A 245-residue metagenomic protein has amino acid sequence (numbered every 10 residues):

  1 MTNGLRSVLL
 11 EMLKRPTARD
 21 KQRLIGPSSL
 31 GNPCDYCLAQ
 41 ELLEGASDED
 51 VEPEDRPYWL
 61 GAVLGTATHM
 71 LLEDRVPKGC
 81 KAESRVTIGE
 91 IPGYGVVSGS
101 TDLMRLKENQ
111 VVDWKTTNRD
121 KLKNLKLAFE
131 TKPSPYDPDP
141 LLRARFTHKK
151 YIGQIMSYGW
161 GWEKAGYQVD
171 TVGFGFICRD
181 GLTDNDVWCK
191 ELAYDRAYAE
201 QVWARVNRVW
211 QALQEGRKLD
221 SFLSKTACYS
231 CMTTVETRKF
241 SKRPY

Functional and structural regions predicted by a protein language model:
M1-V111, N118-S134: Metal-dependent nuclease catalytic cores that hydrolyze phosphodiester bonds in DNA/RNA, characterized by
T2-G4, R145-H148, W160-Y245: Metal-dependent nuclease catalytic regions and adjoining charged, substrate-binding loops involved in nucleic-acid end
P53-W59, S134-H148, K190-D195: Short histidine-centered catalytic/ligand-binding loop motif
L60-L64, T68, K150, Q154 (+1 more regions): Soluble or luminal CAZymes and related metallo-dependent hydrolases
M70-P77, S134-G175: Metal-dependent nuclease catalytic cores in nucleic-acid-processing enzymes, especially RNase H-like/related
V112-W114, V202: A structural motif
K115-N118, C178: A short beta-strand motif that forms part of the nucleic acid-binding face of small beta-barrel RNA-binding folds
